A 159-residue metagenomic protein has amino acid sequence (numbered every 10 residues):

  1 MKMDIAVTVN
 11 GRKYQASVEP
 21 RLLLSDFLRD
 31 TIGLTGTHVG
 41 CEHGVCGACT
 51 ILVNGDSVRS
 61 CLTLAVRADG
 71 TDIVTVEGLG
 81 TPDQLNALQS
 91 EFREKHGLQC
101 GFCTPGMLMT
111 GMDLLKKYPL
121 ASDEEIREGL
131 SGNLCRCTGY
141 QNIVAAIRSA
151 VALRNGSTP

Functional and structural regions predicted by a protein language model:
M1-P159: Signature of N-terminal electron-transfer/Fe-S-associated modules in redox systems
